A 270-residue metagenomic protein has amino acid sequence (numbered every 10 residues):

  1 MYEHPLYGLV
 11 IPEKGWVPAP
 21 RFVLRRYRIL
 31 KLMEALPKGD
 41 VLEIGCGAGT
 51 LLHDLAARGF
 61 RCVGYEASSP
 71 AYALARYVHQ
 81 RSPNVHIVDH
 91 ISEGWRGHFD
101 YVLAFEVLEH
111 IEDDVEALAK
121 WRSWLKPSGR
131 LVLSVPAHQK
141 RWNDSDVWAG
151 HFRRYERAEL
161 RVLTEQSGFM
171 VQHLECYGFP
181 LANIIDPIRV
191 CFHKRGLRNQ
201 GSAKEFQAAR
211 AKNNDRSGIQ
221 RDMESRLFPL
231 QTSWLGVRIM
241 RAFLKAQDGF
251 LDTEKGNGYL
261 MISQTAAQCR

Functional and structural regions predicted by a protein language model:
M1-F105, V115-L118, E175-C176, G196 (+2 more regions): Conserved N-terminal segment of class I S-adenosyl-L-methionine
E106-H110: A short His-aromatic
I111-E112, V135: A structural helix-start
E116-R130: A short glycine-rich, Lys/Arg-flanked "PGG" loop and its adjoining helix->strand segment in the class I
S123-L125, S134, L163, S167: Conserved helix-to-beta-strand junction in the class I
L131-R153, R157-V162: Short, glycine-/aromatic-enriched active-site segment of Class I SAM-dependent methyltransferases
F169-P180: Conserved S-adenosyl-L-methionine
I185-V237: C-terminal helical/coil "lid" or tail adjacent to the Rossmann-like core of SAM-dependent
